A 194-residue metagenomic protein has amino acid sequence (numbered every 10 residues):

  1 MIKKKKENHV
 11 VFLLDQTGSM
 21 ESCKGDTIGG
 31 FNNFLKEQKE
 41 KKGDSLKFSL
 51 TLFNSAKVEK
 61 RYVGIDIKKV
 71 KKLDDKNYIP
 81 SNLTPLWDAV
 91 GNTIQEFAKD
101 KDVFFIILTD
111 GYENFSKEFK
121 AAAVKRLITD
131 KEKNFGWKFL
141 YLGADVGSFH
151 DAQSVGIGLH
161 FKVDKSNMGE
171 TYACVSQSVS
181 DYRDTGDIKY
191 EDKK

Functional and structural regions predicted by a protein language model:
M1-K194: Acidic, low-complexity intrinsically disordered regions
